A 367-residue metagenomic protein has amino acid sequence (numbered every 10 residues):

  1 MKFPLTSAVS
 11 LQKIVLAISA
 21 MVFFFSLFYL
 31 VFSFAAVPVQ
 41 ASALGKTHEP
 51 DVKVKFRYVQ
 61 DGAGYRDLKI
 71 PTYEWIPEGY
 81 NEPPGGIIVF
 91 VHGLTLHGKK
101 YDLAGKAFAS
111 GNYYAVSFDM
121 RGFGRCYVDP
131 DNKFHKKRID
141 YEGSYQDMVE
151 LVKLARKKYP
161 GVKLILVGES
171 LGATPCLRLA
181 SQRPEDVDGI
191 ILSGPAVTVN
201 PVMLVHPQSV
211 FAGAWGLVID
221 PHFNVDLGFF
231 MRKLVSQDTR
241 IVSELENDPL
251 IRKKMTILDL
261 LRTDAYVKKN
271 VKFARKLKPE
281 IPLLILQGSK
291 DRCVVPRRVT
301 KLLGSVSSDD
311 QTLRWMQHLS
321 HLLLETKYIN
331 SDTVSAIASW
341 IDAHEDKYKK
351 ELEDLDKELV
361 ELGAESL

Functional and structural regions predicted by a protein language model:
Q12-K13, F24-G64, I70-Y80, L352-L355 (+1 more regions): An N-terminal hydrophobic leader/cap segment in hydrolases
F90-L96: Active-site glycine-rich loops that stabilize anionic/oxyanionic intermediates across multiple enzyme folds
G105-D131: Conserved alpha/beta-hydrolase
K137-R156: Alpha/beta-hydrolase active-site loop
E169-T256: Alpha/beta-hydrolase-fold enzymes
P279, I285-Q287, D291: Short beta-strand/loop motif that positions the catalytic acidic residue of the alpha/beta-hydrolase fold
V295-G304: Short alpha-helix in the alpha/beta-hydrolase fold that links the catalytic acid
T312, M316-L367: Catalytic active-site module of serine/aspartate enzymes centered on a nucleophile-bearing elbow/loop
